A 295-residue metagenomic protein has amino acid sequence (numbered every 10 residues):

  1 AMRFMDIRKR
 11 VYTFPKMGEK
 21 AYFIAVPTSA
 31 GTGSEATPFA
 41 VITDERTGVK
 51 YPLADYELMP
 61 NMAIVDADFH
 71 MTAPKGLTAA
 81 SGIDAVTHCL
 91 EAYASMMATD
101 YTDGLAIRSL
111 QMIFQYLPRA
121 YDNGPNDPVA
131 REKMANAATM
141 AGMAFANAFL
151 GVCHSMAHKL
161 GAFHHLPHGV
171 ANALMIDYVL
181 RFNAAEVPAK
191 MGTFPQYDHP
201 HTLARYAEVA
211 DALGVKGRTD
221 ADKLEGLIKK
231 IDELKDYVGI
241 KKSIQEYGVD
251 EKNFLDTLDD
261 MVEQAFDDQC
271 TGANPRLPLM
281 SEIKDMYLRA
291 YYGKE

Functional and structural regions predicted by a protein language model:
A1-F39: Proline/glycine-rich low-complexity loops and linkers
G31, T139-N172, D267-A273: Glycine-rich phosphate/pyrophosphate-binding beta-alpha loops
A36-A148: Carboxylate- and glycine-rich phosphate/diphosphate-binding segment that chelates Mg2+/Mn2+
I83-E91, I107-P118, A135-T139, C153 (+7 more regions): Predominant activation on well-ordered alpha-helical scaffold segments within soluble catalytic domains
M97-L105, Y121-K133, A148-C153, M191 (+3 more regions): Flexible, glycine/charged-enriched surface loops at secondary-structure junctions
V170-N253: Gly/Pro-rich interdomain helix-loop hinge
N253-E295: Short, amphipathic C-terminal "tail helix"
